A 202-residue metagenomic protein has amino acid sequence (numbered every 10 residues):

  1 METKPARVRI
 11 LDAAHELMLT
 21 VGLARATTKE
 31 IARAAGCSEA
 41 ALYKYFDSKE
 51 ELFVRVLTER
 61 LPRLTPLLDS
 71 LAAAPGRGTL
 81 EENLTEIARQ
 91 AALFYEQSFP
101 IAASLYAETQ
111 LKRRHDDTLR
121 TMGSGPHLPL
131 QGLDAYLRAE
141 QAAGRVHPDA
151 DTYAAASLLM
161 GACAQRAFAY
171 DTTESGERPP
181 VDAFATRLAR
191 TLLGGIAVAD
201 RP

Functional and structural regions predicted by a protein language model:
M1-P5, D200-P202: N-terminal intrinsically disordered/low-complexity leader segments
A6-A14, I31, V56-R60, L64 (+1 more regions): Generic hydrophobic, amphipathic alpha-helix propensity
R9, L17-E51, R55: Helix-turn-helix
A24, V146-H147: Conserved hydrophobic residue
R55, L68-Q97, T152-A156: Hydrophobic alpha-helical connector segments
A73, A88-E96, A103-L111, T191-G195: Helix-loop "lid/cap" segments that line or gate small-molecule binding pockets
E82, E86, L93, H127-A143 (+1 more regions): C-terminal peripheral helix-coil segments that are non-catalytic and often amphipathic
E96-Q97, I101-S104, R113-A143, T152-S157: Amphipathic alpha-helical packing segments from all-alpha helical-bundle domains
